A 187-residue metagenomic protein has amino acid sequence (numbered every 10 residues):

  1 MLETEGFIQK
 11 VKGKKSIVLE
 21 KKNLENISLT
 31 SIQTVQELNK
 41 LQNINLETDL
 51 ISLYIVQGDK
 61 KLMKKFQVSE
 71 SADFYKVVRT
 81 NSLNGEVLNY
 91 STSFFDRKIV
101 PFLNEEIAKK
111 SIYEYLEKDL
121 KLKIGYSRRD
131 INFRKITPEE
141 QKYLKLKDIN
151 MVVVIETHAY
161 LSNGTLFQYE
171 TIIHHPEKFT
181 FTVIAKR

Functional and structural regions predicted by a protein language model:
M1-V18: N-terminal helix-turn-helix
K22-R187: All-alpha effector-binding/dimerization core of bacterial HTH-type transcriptional repressors
